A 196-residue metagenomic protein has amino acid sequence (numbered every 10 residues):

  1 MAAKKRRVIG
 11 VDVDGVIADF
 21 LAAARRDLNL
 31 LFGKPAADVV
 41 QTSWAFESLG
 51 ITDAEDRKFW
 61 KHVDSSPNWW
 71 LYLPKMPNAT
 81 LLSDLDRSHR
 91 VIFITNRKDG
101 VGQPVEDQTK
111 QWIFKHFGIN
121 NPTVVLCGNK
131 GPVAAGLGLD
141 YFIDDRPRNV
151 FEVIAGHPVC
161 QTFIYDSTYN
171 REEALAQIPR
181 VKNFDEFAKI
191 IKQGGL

Functional and structural regions predicted by a protein language model:
A2-K58: Active-site neighborhood of HAD-like aspartate-dependent phosphohydrolases
D12, I94-N96, Y165: Short hydrophobic segments within beta-strands
D64-I94, V101-D107: Short, acidic loop-to-helix structural element flanking the phosphoryl-transfer center in phosphate-processing enzymes
R90-I92, T123, Y141, Q161-F163: A structural signal for isolated positions on well-ordered beta-strands in alpha/beta enzyme cores
N96-Y141, P147-F151: Substrate-recognition "cap/lid" segment bordering the active-site pocket of phosphatases
T123-C127, Q177-E186: Short acidic-hydrophobic, aromatic-tinged amphipathic segments that line or gate anion-handling sites
A135, E186-L196: Short amphipathic alpha-helix with an adjacent loop that forms part of the alpha/beta core around
F142-K182: Acidic, Mg2+-coordinating phosphoryl-transfer loop and its flanking beta/alpha structural elements, shared across
